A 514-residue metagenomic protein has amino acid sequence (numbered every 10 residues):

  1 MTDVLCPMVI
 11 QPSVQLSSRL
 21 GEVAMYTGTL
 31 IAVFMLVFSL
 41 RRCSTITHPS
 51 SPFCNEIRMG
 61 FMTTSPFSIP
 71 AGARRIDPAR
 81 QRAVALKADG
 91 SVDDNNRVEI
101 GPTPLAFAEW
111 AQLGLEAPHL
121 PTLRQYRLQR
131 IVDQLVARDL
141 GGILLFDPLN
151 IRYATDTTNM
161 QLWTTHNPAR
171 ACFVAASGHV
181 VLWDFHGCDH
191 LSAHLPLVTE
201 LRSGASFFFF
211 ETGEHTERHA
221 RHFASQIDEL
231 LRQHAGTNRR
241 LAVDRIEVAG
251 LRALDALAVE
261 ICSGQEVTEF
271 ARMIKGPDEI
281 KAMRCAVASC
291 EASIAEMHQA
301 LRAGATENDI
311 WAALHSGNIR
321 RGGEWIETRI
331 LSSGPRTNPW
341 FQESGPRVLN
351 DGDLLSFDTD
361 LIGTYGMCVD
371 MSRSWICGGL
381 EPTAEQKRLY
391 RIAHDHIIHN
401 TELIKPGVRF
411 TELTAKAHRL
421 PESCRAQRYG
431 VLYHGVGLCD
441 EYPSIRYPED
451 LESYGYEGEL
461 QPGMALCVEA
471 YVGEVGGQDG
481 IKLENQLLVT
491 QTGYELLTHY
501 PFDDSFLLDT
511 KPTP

Functional and structural regions predicted by a protein language model:
D3, M8-S13, S44, E56-I57: Hydrophobic, low-acid, alpha-helix-prone terminal segments
C6, V23-T29, T45: Intrinsic low-complexity, disordered N-terminal segments enriched in polar/charged/small residues
P7, A24, F34, R58-F61: Residue-level detector of intrinsically disordered terminal segments
T29-C43: Terminal signal-anchor or tail-anchor transmembrane helices that tether membrane-associated enzymes to cellular
L30, N55-P514: Active-site neighborhoods and metal-handling regions in enzymes and metal-associated proteins
